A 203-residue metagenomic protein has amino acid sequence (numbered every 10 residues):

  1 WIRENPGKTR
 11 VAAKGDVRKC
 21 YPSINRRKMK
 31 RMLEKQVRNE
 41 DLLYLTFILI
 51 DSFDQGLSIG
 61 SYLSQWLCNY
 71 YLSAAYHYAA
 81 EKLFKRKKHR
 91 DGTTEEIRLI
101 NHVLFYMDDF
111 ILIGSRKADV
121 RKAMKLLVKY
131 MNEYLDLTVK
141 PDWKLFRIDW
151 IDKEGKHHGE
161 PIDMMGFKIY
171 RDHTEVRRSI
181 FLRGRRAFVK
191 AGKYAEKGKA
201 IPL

Functional and structural regions predicted by a protein language model:
W1-M107, I111-N132, F146-R147, K156 (+1 more regions): Conserved polymerase palm-domain catalytic core
Q36, L127-T138, W143, L182-K193: A signal for specific C-terminal beta-sheet/loop modules enriched in small/flexible residues with GP/PG/PP motifs
L42-L49, P141-K144, K193-P202: Short C-terminal domain-edge/linker segments immediately following a structured domain
M131-R171: Conserved catalytic core of two-metal-ion nucleotidyltransferases
G159-L203: Active-site and adjacent loop segments of nucleotide-processing enzymes that use two-metal-ion phosphate chemistry
